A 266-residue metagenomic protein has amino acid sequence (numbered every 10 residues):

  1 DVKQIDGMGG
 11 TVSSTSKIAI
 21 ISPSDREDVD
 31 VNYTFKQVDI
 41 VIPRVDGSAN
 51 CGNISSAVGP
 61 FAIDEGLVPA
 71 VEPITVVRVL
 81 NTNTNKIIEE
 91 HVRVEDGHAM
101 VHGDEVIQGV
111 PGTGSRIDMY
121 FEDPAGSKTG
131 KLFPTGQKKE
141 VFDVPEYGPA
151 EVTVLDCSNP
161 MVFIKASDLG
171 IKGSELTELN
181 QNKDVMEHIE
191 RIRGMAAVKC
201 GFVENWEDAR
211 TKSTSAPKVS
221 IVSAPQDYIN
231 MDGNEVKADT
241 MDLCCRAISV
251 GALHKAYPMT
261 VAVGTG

Functional and structural regions predicted by a protein language model:
D1-G266: A glycine-rich beta-to-alpha transition motif near the start of alpha/beta enzyme domains, typified by
